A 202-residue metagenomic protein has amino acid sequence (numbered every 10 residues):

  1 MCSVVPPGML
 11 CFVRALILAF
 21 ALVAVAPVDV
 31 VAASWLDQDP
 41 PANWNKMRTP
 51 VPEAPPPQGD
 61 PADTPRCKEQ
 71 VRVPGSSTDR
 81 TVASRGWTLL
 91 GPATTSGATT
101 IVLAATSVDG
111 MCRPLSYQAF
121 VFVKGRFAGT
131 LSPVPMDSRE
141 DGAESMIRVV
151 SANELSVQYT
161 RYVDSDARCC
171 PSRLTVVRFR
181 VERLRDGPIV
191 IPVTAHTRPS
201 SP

Functional and structural regions predicted by a protein language model:
M1-V13: N-terminal secretory signal peptides that target proteins for export/translocation
M9, V23-T94, V181-R183, P188-P202: Terminal domain-start segments
R14, L18-L22: Hydrophobic helical h-region of N-terminal Sec-dependent signal peptides in bacterial secretory/periplasmic proteins
L90-S96, I147-V150: Structural signature of eukaryotic scaffold interfaces centered on beta-propeller domains
T95-T106, E154-Y159: Acidic/hydrophobic-patterned starts of short beta strands in beta-sheet-rich repeat architectures
L103-T130: Mid-length scaffold segments of soluble, non-membrane domains
Q118-K124, L174-E182: Beta-propeller blade signature
G129-R180, A195-P202: Short aromatic loop motif centered on NTY/YTY
